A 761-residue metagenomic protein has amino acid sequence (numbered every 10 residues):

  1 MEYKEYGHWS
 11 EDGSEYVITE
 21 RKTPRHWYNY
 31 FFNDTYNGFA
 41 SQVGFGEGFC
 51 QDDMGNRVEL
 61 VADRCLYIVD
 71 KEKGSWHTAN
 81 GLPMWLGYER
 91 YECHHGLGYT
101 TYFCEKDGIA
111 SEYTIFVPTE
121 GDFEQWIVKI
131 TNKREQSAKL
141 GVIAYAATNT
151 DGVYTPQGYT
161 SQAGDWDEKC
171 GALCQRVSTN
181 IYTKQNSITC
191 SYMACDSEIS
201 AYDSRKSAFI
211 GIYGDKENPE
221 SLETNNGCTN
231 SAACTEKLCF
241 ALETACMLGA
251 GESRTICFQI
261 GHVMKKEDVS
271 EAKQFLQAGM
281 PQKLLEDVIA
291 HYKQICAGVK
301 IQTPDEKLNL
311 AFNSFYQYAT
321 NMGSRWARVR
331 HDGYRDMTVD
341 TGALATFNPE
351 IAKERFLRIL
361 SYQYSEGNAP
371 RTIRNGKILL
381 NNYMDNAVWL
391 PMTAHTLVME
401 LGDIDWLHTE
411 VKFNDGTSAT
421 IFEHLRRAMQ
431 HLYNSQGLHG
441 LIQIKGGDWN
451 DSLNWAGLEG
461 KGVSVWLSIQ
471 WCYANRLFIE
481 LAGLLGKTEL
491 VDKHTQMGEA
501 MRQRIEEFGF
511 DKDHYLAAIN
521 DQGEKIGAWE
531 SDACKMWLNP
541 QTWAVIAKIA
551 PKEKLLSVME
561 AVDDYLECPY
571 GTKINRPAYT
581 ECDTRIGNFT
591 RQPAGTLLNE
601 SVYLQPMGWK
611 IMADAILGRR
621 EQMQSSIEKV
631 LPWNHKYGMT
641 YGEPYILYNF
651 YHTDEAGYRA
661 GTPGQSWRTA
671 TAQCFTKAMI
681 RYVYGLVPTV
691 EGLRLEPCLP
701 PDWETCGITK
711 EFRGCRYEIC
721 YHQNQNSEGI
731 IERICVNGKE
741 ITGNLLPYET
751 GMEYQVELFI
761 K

Functional and structural regions predicted by a protein language model:
M1-R335, E350-R358, Y362, T396-E400 (+8 more regions): Anionic coordination/interaction segments
V69-D70, L344-I442, S464-C472, E600-M623 (+4 more regions): Aromatic-rich carbohydrate-recognition surfaces in CAZymes
G108-I115, A241-L242, N321-V329, I373-K377 (+5 more regions): Active-site-adjacent structural elements in folded domains
K133, K266-E267, E400-F413, L477-H494 (+1 more regions): Inter-helical turn/loop segments and adjacent helix faces that build the functional surface of alpha-helical bundle
I143-Y145, T160, P370, Q470-G587 (+4 more regions): Catalytic cores of carbohydrate-active enzymes
G298, D305-T320, S324, R328-M337 (+3 more regions): Aromatic-lined, polymer-binding surfaces characteristic of secreted/periplasmic polysaccharide-degrading enzymes
F315-G323, N348-P370, M399, D415-L441 (+5 more regions): Long, well-ordered core segments of solenoidal/helical folds
C735-K739: Short strand-turn-strand beta-turns centered on an Asx-Gly dipeptide
